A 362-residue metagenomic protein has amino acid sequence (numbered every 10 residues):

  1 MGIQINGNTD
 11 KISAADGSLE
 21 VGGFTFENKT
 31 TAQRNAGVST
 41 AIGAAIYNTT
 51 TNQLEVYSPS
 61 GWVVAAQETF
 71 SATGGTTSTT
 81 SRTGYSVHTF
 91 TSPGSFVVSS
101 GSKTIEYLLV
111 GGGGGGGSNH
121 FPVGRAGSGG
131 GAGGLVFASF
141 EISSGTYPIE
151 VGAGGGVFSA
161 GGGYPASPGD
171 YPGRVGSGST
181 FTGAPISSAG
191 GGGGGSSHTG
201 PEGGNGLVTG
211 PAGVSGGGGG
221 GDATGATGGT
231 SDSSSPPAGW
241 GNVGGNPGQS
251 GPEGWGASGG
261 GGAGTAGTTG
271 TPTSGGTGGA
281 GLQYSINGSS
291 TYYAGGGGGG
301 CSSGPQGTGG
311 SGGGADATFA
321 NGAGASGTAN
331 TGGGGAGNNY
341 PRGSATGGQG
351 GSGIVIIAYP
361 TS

Functional and structural regions predicted by a protein language model:
M1-F26, V56-E68, P185: Short, low-complexity N-terminal tether/leader segments at secretion or assembly junctions of large, surface-exposed
N6, N48, A329-N330: Asparagine-centered polar/low-complexity signal
K11, A32-R34, G193-S197: A short acidic, often aromatic-flanked loop/helix-cap motif at beta-alpha or helix-coil junctions that lines enzyme
K11-I12, Y47, T76-T80: Short, exposed beta-strand/loop patches in secreted or surface proteins that constitute
S13, L19, T40-A41, K103 (+2 more regions): Structured loop/turn residues at beta-strand edges in well-structured enzyme cores
A14-A45, T49: Extracellular/surface-exposed low-complexity repeats and stalk/linker segments enriched in Gly/Pro and small polar
N52-Q53: Loop/turn residues immediately N-terminal
E68-S362: Low-complexity, glycine/proline-biased repetitive segments and flexible coils/loops
